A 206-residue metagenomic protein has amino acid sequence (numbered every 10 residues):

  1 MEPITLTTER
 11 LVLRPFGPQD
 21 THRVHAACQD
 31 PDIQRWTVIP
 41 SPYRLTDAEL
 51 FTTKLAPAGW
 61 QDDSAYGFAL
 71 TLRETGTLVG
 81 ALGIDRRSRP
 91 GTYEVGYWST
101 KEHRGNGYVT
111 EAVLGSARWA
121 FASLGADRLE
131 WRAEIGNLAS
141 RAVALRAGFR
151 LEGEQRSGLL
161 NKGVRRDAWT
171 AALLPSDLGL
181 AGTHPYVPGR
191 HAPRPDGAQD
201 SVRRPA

Functional and structural regions predicted by a protein language model:
M1, K54-L55: A generic local structural motif
M1-R35, G67-A206: Acyl-donor (CoA/ACP) binding surface of acyl/acetyltransferases
G17, A26, S41-L45, D63: Generic structural signal for well-ordered secondary structure
C28, T37, G59-Q61: Hydrophobic residues in alpha-helical segments
D32-K54: Conserved GNAT-fold acetyl-CoA-binding loop/helix
Y43-D47, L55-P57, S99-K101, P188: Juxtamembrane/interface motifs at transmembrane-helix termini
L55-A69: A short helix-loop-beta-strand connector motif used in the catalytic cores of GNAT acetyltransferases and, in some
